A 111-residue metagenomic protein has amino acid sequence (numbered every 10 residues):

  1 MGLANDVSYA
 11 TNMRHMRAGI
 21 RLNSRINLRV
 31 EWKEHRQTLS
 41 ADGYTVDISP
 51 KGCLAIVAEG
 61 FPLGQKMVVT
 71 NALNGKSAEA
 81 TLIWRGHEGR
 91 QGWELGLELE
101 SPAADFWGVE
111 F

Functional and structural regions predicted by a protein language model:
M1-F111: Structured alpha-helical
